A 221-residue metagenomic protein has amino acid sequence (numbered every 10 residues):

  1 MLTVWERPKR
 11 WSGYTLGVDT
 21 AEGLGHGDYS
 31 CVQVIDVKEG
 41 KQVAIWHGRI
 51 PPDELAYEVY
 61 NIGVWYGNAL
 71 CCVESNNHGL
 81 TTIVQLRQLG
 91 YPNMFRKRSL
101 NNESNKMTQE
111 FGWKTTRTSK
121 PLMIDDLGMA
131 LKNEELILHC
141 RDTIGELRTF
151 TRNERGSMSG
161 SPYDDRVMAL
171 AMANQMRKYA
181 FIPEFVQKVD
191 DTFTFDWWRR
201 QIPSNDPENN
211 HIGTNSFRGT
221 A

Functional and structural regions predicted by a protein language model:
M1-R98, N105-Q109, P121, D125 (+1 more regions): RNase H-like, metal-dependent nuclease domains and their acidic two-metal-ion catalytic environment used
